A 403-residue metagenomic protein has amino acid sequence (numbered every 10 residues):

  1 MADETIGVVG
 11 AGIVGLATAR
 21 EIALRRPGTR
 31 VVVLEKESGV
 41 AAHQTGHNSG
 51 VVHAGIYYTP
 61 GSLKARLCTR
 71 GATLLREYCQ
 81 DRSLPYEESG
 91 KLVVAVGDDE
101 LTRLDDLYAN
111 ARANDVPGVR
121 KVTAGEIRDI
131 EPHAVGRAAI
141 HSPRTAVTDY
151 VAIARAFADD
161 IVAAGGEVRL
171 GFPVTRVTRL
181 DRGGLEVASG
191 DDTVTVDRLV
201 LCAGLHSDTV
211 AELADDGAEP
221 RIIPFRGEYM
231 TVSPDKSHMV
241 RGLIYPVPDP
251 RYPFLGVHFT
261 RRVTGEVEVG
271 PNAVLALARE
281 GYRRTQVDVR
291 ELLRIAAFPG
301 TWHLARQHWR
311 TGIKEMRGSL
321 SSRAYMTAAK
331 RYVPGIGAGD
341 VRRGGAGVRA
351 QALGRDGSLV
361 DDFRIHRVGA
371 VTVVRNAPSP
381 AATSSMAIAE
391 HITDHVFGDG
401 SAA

Functional and structural regions predicted by a protein language model:
A2-V14, V32: Beta1/beta-strand and adjacent pyrophosphate-binding region of the FAD-binding site in flavoprotein oxidoreductases
A17, V177-D288: Flavin-dependent oxidoreductases
A23-H47: Glycine-rich FAD pyrophosphate-binding loop
G50-E126, G136, G256-V257, E266-E268 (+2 more regions): Dinucleotide-binding Rossmann-like beta1-alpha1 core, especially the glycine-rich loop that anchors the ADP
T59-R70, V94-R103, I140-D160, R169 (+2 more regions): Short beta-strand to alpha-helix junction loop
P85-A95, G118, E126-G165, L185-V187 (+2 more regions): Helix-loop-beta segment of a Rossmann-like dinucleotide-binding subdomain
I140-R198, T209, S384-F397: Helical element adjacent to the flavin cofactor pocket in flavoenzyme catalytic cores
R284, I295-A403: C-terminal catalytic lobe of FAD-dependent flavoproteins
